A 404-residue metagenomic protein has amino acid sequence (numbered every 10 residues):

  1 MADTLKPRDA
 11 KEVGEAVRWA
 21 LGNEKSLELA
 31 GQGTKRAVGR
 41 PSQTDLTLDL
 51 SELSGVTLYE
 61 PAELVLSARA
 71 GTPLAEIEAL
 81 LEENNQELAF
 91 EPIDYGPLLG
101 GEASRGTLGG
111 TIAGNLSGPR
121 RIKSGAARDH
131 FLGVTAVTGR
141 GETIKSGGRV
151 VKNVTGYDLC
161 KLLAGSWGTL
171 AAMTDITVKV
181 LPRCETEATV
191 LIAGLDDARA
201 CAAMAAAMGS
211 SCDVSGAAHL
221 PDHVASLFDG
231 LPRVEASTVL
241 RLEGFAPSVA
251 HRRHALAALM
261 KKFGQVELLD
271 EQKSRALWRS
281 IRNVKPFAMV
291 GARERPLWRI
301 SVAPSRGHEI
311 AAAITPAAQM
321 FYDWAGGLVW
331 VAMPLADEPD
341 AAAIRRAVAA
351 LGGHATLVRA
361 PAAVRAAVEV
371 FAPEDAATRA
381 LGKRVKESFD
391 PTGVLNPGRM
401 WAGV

Functional and structural regions predicted by a protein language model:
M1-L27, L50-S104, I112, L116-R149 (+3 more regions): N-terminal glycine-rich flavin-associated loop
D3-K6, L66-A68, A188-A193, A236-S248 (+2 more regions): Short cationic amphipathic helices and targeting signals
E15, A75-I77, D197-A202, A246-H254 (+2 more regions): Short, conserved charged micro-motifs
L29-K35: Glycine-rich beta-strand-to-loop/alpha-helix junction loops that act as flexible
R36-S42, F228-L231: Short glycine-biased active-site loop of nucleotidyltransferases that positions the nucleotide triphosphate and helps
R40-T44, S51, L98-L99, G264-V404: Conserved glycine-rich FAD pyrophosphate-binding loop
A113, L132-A288, E294: C-terminal substrate-binding/cap subdomain adjacent to the FAD-binding core in PCMH-type and related FAD-linked
